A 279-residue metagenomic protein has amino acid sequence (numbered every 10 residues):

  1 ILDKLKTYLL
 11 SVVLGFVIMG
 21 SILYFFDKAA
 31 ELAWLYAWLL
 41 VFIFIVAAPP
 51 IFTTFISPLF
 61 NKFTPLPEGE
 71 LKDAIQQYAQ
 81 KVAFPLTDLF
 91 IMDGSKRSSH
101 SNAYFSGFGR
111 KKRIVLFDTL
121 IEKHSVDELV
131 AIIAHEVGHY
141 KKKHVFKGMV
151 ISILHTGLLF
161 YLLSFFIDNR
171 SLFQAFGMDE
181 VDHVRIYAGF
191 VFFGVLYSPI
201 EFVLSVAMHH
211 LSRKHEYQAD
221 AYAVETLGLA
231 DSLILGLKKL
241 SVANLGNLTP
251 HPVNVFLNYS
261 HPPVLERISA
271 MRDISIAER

Functional and structural regions predicted by a protein language model:
I1-V184, G194, P199, V203-R279: Polar-ligand-bearing catalytic/cofactor-coordination segments of membrane-embedded or membrane-tethered inner-membrane
